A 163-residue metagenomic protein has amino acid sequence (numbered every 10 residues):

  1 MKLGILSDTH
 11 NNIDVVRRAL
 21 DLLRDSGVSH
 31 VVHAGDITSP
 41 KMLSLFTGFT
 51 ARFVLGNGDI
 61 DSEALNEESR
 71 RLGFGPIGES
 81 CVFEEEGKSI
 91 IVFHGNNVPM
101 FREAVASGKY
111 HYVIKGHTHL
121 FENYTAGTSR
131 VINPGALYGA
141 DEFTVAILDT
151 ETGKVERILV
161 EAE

Functional and structural regions predicted by a protein language model:
M1-L45, F49, N66-F74, G78 (+1 more regions): N-terminal active-site segment of His-dependent metallophosphoesterases
L6-S7, H30-D36, R52-N57, V92-H94 (+2 more regions): Active-site neighborhood of phospho(di)ester-bond hydrolases with catalytic His/Asp-centered motifs
H10-V15, T38-K41, D59-A64, N97-R102 (+2 more regions): Active-site environment of divalent metal-dependent phosphoester hydrolases
N11-D25, V92-S107: Pre-active-site segment of Zn-dependent metallo-hydrolases
D25, I77-E86, G108-K109, T125-G127 (+1 more regions): Binuclear metal-dependent phosphoesterase catalytic core
F49-A51, T128-S129: A short helix->loop->beta-strand "cap" motif at the edges of active sites that frequently abuts
R52-G95: Helix-adjacent hinge/juxtasegments
R71, Y110-Y112: Structural recognition of alpha->loop->beta junctions
